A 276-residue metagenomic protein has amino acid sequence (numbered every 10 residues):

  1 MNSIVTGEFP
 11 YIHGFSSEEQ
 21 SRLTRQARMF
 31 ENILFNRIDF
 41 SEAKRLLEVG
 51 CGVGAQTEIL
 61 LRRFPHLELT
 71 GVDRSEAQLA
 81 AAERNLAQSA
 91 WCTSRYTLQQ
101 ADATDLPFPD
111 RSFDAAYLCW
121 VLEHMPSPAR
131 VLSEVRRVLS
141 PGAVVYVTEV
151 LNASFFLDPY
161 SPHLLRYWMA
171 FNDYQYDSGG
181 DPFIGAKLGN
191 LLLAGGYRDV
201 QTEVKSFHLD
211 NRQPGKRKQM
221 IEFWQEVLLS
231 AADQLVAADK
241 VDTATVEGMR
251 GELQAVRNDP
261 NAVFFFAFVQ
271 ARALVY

Functional and structural regions predicted by a protein language model:
T6-R28: Class I SAM-dependent methyltransferase Rossmann-like catalytic core, especially the SAM/SAH-binding loop
I12, E18, Q201-A262: C-terminal helical/coil "lid" or tail adjacent to the Rossmann-like core of SAM-dependent
R25-K44, I59: Conserved alpha-helix/loop element of class I SAM-dependent methyltransferases that forms part of the SAM/SAH-binding
R45-L47, V53-D105, R130: Class I SAM-dependent methyltransferase SAM/SAH-binding core
T104-A115: A short acidic, Gly/Pro-enriched loop at the edge of an enzyme's catalytic core that lines a small-molecule cofactor
D114-S127: A short SAM/SAH-binding and catalytic strip from SAM-dependent methyltransferases
A129-V144: A short glycine-rich, Lys/Arg-flanked "PGG" loop and its adjoining helix->strand segment in the class I
Y146-P214: Conserved catalytic/acceptor-binding region of the Class I
